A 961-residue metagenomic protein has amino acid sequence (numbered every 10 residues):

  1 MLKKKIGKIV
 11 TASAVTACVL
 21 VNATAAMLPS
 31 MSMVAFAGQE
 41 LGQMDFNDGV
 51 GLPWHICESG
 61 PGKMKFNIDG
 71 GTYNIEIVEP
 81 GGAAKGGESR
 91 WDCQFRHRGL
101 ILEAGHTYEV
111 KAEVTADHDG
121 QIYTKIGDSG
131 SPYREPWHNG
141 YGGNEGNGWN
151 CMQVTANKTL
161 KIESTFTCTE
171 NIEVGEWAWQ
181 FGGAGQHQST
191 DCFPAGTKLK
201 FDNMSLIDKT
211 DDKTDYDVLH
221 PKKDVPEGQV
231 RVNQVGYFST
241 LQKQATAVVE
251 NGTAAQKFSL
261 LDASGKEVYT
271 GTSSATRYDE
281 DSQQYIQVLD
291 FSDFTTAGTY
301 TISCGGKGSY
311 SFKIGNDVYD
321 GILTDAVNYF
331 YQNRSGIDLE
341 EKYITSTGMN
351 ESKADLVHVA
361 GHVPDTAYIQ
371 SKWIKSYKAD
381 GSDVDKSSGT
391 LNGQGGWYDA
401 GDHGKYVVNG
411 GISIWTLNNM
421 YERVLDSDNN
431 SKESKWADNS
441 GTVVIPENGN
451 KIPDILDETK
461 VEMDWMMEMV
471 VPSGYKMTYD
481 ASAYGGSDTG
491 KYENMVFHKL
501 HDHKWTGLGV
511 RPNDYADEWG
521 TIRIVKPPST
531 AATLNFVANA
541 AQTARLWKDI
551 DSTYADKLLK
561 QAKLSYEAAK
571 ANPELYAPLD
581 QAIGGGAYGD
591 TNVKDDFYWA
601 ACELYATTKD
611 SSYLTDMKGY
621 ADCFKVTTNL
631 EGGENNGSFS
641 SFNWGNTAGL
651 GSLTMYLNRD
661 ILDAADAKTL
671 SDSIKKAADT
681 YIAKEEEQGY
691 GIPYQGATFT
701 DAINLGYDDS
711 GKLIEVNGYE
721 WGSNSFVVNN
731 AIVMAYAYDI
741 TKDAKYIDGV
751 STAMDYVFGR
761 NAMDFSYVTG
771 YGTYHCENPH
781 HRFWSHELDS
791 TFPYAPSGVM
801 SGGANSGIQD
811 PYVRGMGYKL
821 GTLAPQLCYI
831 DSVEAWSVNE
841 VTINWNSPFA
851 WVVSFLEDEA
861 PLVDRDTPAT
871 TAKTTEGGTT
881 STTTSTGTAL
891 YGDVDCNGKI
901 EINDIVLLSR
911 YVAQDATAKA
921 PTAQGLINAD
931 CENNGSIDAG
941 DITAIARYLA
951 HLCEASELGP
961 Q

Functional and structural regions predicted by a protein language model:
V21, L28, T867-Q961: Cellulosome-associated attachment modules in secreted, modular CAZymes
M44-D48, F95-I122, I162-C168, N203-M204: Extra-cytoplasmic beta-strand recognition segments
D45-A83: Extracellular glycan-recognition surfaces and repeat-rich motifs
F46, T124-I126, L160-L199, N203-M204: Extracellular beta-strand ligand-recognition surfaces/modules
P53-E58, I77-A104, Q121-N150, E176 (+1 more regions): Secreted extracellular polysaccharide-interacting domains
Y133-V174, Y278, Q284: Extracellular carbohydrate recognition and processing domains and analogous Trp-centered ligand-binding platforms
Q234-G305, N333-G411, W415, N419-M420 (+7 more regions): Aromatic (Trp/Tyr) and acidic
D317-E340, E458-G474, L559-A577, S611-N635 (+3 more regions): Long, well-ordered core segments of solenoidal/helical folds
